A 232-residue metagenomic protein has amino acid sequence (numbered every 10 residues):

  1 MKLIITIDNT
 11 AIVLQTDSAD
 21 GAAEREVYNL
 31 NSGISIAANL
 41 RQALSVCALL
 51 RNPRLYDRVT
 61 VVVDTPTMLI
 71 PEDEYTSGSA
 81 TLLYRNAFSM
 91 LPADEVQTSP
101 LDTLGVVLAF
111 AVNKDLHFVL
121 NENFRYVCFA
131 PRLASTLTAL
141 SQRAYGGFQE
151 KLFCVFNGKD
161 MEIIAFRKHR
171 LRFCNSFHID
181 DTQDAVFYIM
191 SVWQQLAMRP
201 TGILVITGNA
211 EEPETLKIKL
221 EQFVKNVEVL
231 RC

Functional and structural regions predicted by a protein language model:
K2-L3, T16-D17, A38, V46-C47: RNase H-like, metal-dependent nuclease domains and their acidic two-metal-ion catalytic environment used
T6, T10-T16, Y28, D102-M198: Small-residue (GG/TT-enriched) beta-loop-alpha framework at ligand/catalytic clefts
T10, T65-M68, A210-E212: Short, internal active-site loops enriched in acidic
D17-A19, D64, D73, F166-K168: Surface loops and adjacent helix of pleckstrin homology
E24-I34, A38-Q142: Active-site neighborhood for divalent-cation/phosphate handling
N52-V61, L152, P200-G208, V227: Hydrophobic beta-strand segments of well-ordered beta-sheets in folded domains
L204-L220: Glycine-rich phosphate-binding loops at beta-strand->alpha-helix junctions
Q222-C232: Conserved phosphate-binding/catalytic loops in two-lobed NTP-binding clefts
